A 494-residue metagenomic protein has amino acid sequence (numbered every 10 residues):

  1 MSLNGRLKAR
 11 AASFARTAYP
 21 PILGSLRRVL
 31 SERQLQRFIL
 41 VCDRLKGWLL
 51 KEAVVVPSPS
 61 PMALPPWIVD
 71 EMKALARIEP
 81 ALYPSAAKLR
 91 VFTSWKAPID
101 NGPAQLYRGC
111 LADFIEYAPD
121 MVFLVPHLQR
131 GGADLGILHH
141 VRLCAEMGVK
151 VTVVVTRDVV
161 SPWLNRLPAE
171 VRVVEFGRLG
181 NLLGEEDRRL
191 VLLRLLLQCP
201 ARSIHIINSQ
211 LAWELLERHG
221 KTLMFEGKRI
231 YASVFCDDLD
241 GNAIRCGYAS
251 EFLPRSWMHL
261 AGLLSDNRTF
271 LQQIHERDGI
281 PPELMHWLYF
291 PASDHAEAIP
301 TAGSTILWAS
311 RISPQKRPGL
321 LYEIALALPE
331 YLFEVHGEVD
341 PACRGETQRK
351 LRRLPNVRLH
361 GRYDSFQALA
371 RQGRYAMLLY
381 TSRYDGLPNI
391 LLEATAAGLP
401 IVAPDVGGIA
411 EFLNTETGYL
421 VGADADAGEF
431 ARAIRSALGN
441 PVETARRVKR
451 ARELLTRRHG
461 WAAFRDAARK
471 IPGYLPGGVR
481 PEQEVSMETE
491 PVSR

Functional and structural regions predicted by a protein language model:
P20, G24-D120, V479-R494: Non-catalytic membrane-proximal stalk/linker segments that position and tether the catalytic domains
R77-L82, L215, A243-G247, E251-L284: A short, active-site helix/loop in glycosyltransferases that binds the activated sugar's phosphate group
D134-H139, S304, S313-A327: A conserved mid-protein helix/loop that constitutes part of the nucleotide-sugar donor-binding site
V155-V160, L332-E346, L359-G361: Glycosyltransferase donor-sugar binding loop
R172-F176, G345-Y363: Nucleotide-activated donor-binding/catalytic signature segment of Leloir-type glycosyltransferases, i.e., the conserved
R383: Aromatic "clamp/platform" in nucleotide-sugar-dependent glycosyltransferases that forms part of the donor/acceptor
P400-A403: Short hydrophobic beta-strand element within catalytic cores of glycosyltransferases and related nucleotide-activated
T415, Y419-A427, S436-P441: Conserved acidic donor-binding segment of nucleotide-sugar-dependent glycosyltransferases
